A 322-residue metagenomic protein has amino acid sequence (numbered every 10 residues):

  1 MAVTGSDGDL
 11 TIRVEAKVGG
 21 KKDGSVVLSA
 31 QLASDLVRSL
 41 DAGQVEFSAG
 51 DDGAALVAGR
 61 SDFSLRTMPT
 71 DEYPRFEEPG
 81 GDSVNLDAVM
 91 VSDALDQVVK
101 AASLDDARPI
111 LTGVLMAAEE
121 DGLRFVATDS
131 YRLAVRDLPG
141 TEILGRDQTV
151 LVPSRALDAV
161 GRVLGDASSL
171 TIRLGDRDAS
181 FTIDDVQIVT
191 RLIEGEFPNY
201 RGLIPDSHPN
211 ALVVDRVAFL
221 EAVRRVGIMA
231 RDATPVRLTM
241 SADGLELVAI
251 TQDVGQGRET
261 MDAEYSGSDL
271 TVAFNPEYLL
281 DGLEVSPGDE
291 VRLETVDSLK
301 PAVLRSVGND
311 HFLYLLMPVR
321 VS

Functional and structural regions predicted by a protein language model:
M1-S322: Structural preference for solvent-exposed beta-strand-turn elements and adjacent flexible terminal/loop segments within
